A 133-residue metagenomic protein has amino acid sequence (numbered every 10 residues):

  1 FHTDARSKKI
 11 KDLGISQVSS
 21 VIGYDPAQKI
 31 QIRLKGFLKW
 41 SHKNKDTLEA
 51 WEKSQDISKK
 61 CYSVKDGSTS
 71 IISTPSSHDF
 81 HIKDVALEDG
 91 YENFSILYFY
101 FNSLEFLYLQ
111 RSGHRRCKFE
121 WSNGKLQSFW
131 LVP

Functional and structural regions predicted by a protein language model:
F1-K29: A short mixed-secondary-structure module that forms the rim of ligand-binding clefts
Q31-P133: Charged, gly/pro-rich active-site loop segments
